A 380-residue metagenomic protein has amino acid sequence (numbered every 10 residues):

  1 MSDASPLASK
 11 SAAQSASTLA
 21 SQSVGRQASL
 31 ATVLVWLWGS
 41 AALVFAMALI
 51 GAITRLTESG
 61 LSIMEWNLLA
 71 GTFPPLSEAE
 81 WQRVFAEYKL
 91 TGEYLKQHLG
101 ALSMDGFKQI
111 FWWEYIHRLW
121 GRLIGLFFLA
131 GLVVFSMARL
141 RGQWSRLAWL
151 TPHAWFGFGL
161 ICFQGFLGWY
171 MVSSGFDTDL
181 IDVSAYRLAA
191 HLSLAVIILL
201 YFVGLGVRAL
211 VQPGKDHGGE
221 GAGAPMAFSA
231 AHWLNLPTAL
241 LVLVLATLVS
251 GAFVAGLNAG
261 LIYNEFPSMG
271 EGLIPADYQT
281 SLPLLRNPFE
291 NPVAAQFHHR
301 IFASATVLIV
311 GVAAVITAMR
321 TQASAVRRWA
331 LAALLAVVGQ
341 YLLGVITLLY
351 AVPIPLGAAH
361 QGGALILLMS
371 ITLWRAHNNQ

Functional and structural regions predicted by a protein language model:
S2-Q380: Polytopic transmembrane helical bundles with strong interfacial aromatic enrichment
